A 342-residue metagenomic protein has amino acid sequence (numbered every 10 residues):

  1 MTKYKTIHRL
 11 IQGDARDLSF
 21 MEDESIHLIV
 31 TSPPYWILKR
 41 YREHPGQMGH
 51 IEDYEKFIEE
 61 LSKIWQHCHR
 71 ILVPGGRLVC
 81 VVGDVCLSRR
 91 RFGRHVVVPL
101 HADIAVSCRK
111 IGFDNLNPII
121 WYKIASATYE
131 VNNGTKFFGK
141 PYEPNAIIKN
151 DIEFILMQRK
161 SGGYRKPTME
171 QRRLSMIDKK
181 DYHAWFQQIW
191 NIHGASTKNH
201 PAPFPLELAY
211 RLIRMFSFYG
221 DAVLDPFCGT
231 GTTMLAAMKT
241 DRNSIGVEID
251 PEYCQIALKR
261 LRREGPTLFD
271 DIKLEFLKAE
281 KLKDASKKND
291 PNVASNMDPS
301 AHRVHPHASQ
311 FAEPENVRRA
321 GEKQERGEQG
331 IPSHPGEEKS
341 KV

Functional and structural regions predicted by a protein language model:
M1-I256, V304-F311, N316-R319, E325-V342: Core catalytic lobe of class I
T2-D17, L258-A301: S-adenosyl-L-methionine
